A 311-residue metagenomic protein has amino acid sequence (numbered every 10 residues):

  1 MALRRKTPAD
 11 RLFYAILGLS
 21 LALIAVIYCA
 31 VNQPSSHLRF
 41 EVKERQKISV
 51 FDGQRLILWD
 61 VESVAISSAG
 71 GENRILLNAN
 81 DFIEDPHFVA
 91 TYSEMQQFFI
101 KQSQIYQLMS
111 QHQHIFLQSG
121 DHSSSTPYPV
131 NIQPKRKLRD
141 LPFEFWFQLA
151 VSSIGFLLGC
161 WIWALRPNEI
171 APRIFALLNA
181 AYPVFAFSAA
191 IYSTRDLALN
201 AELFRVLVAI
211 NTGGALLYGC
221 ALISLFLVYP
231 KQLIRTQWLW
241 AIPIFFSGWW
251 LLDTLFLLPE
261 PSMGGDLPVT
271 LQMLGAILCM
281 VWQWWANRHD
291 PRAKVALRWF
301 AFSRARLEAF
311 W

Functional and structural regions predicted by a protein language model:
A2-R39, D81-Q97, S103-W311: Alpha-helical transmembrane segments of multi-pass integral membrane proteins
A30-F82: PDZ/PDZ-like domain segments forming the peptide/carboxylate-binding groove, activating on the N-terminal beta-strands
